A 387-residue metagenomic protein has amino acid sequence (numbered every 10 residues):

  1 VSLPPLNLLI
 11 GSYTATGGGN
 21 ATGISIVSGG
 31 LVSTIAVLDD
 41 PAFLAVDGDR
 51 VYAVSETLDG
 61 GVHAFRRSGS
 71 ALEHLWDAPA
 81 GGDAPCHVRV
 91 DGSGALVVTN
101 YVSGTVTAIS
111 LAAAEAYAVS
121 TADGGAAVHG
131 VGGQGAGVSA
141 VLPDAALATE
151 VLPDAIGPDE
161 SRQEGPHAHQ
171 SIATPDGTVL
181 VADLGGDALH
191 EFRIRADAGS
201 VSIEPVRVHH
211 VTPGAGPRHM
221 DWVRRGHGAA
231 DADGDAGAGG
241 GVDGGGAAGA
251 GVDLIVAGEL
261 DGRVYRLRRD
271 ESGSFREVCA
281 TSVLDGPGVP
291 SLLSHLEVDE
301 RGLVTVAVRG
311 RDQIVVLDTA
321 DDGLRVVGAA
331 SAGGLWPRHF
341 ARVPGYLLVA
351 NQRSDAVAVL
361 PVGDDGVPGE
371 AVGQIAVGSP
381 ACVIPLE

Functional and structural regions predicted by a protein language model:
S2-G29: An edge-strand/N-cap motif at the start of beta-rich repeat modules
L8-G18, A53-T57, V98-V102, V181-L184 (+3 more regions): Conserved beta-strand positions in repeat-built beta-propeller and related beta-rich domains
Y13, I24-V27, H63-F65, T107-S110 (+7 more regions): A structural feature that tracks compact, well-ordered secondary-structure segments with a strong bias toward
N20, L38-D47, G81-A95, D154-D176 (+5 more regions): Beta-rich, blade/repeat-based domains predominating in secreted/periplasmic proteins but also intracellular
L31-A36, H74-A78, I156-S161, E204-H210 (+3 more regions): A short beta-strand motif characteristic of beta-propeller blades
T34-V90: Blade-loop segments of beta-propeller domains
R66-S70, I109-G125, G137-V141, R193-V201 (+3 more regions): Short loop/turn segments immediately following beta-strands, especially the blade-tip and inter-blade linker loops
E73-H169: Asp-box/WD-like beta-propeller blade repeats and closely related beta-sheet repeat scaffolds
